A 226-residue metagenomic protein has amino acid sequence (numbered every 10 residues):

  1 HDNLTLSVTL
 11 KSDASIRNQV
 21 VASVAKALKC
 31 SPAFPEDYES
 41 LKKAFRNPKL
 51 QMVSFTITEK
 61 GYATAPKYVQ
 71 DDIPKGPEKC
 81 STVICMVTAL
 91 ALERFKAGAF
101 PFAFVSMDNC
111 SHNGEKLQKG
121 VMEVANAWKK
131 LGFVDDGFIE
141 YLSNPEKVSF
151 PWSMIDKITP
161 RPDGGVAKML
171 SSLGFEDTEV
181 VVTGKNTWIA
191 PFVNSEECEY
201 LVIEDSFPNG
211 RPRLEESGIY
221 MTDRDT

Functional and structural regions predicted by a protein language model:
H1-T226: Substrate/ligand-engaging "lid" and interaction regions
